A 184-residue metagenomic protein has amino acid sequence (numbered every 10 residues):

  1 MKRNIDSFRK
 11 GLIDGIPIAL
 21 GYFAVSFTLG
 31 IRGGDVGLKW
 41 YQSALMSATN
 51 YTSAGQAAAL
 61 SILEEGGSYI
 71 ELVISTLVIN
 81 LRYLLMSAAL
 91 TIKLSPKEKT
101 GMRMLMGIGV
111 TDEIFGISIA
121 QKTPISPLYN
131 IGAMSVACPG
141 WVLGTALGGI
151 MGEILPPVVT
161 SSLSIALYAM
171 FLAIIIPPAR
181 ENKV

Functional and structural regions predicted by a protein language model:
M1-N50, S61-T76: Helix-loop-helix hairpins and the membrane-proximal interhelical loops of multi-pass alpha-helical transport proteins
I5-R9, L128, G132, Y168: Alpha-helical membrane-protein architecture signal
G11, G15-A19, V158, S162 (+1 more regions): Loop-to-transmembrane-helix entry motif
Y22, T49-G55, G107-T111, G140-V142 (+1 more regions): Small-residue-rich segments of transmembrane alpha-helices in multi-pass membrane proteins, especially helix faces
F27-I31, A48, A58-A59, I117 (+3 more regions): Alpha-helical transmembrane segments of multipass membrane proteins
V73-S164: Helix-loop-helix junctions within the multi-pass membrane cores of secondary transporters/permeases
I176-V184: Membrane-helix interface "capping/anchor" motifs
